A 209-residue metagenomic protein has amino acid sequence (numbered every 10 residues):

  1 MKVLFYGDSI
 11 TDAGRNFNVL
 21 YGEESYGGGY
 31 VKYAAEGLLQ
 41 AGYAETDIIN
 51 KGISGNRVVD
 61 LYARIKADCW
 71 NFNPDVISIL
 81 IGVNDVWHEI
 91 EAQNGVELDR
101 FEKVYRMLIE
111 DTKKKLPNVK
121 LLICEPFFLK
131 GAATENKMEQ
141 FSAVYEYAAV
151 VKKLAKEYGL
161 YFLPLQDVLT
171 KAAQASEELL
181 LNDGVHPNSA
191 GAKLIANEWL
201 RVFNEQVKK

Functional and structural regions predicted by a protein language model:
M1-K51, K66-N73: Serine-esterase "nucleophile elbow" of acetyl-processing enzymes
Y33-D47, D60-K209: Alpha-helical cap/lid subdomain in secreted, periplasmic, or secretory-pathway luminal O-acyl-processing enzymes
I53-V58: Functional beta-strand-loop-alpha-helix junction segments that form "active/interaction loops" within catalytic
